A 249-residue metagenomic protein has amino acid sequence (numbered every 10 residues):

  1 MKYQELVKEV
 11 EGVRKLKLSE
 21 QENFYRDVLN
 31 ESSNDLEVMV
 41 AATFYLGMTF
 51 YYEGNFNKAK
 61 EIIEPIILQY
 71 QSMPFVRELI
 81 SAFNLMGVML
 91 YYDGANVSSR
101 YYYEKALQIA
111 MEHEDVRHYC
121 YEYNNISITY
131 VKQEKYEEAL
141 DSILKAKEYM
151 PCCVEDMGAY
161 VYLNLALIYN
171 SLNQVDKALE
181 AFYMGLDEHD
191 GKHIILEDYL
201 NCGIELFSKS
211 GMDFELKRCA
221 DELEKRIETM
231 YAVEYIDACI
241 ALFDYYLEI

Functional and structural regions predicted by a protein language model:
Q4-D27, Y45-G54: Alpha-helical segment of the N-proximal tetratricopeptide repeat
E11-R14, F44-Y52, E78-Y92, R117-K132 (+4 more regions): Conserved alpha-helical positions within TPR/SEL1-like repeat arrays
K17, N34-D35, P74-F75, A95 (+5 more regions): Short coil/turn linker motifs that delimit alpha-helical repeat modules in TPR/alpha-solenoid proteins
L18-S19, F56, V76, N96 (+4 more regions): TPR-repeat structural position
R26-N30, E64-Q71, K105-D115, I128 (+3 more regions): Amphipathic alpha-helical segments of tetratricopeptide repeats
S81, R100-Y101, K105-K132, Y136 (+2 more regions): Eukaryote-skewed repeat-based solenoidal scaffolds used as protein-protein interaction platforms, primarily
N173-L179, H189-I194, D198-I249: Helix-coil-helix junctions within alpha-helical repeat/solenoid scaffolds
